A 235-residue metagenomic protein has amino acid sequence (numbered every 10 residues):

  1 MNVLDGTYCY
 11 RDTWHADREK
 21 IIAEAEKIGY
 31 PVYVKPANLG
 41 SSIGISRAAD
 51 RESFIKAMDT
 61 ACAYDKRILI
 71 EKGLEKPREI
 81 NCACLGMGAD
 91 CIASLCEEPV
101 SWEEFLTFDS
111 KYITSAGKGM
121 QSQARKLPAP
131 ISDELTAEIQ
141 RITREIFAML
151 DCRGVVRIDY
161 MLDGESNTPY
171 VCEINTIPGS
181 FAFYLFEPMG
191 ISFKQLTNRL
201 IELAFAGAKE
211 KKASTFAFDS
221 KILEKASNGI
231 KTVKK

Functional and structural regions predicted by a protein language model:
M1-K76: Active-site nucleotide/adenylate-binding loops and adjacent lid/helix of ATP-dependent enzymes
N2, L69, L95, R157 (+1 more regions): Conserved beta-strand segments that form the floor/walls of ligand-binding pockets within enzyme and binding domains
G6, P130-K235: ATP-dependent carboxylate activation and anion-phosphoryl transfer catalytic cores that bind Mg-ATP to form
R11, P99-S101, I177-G179: A short acidic/small-residue loop/turn micro-motif
I22-A25, I55-C62, D109, I139-T143 (+3 more regions): A generic alpha-helix structural signal
K27-P31, E79-N81, R157, V171: Broad gene-expression machinery/nucleic-acid interaction feature
A49-K126, P130-E134, P169: Phosphate-binding site of ATP-dependent enzymes
